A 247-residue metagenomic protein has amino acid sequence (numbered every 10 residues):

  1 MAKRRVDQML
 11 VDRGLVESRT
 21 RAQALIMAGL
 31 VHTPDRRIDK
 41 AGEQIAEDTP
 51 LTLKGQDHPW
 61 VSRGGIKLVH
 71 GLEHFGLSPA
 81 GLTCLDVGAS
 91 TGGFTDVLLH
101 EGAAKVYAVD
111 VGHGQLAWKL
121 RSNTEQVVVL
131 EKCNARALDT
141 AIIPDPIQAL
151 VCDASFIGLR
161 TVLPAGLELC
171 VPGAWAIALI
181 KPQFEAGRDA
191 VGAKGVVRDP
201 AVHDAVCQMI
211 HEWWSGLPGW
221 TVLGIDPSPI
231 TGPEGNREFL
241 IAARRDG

Functional and structural regions predicted by a protein language model:
M1-E47: A basic, amphipathic helix-loop patch mediating RNA/tRNA/ribosome contacts
V31, A104-V109: Short beta-strand element of Class I
P79-S90: Conserved class I S-adenosyl-L-methionine
T91-A103: Conserved SAM-binding loop of SAM-dependent methyltransferases across substrates and taxa, primarily the Class I
Y107-I157, T161: S-adenosyl-L-methionine
R160-I177: A short glycine-rich, Lys/Arg-flanked "PGG" loop and its adjoining helix->strand segment in the class I
P182-D199: Short, glycine-/aromatic-enriched active-site segment of Class I SAM-dependent methyltransferases
I230-G247: Core SAM-dependent methyltransferase catalytic element
